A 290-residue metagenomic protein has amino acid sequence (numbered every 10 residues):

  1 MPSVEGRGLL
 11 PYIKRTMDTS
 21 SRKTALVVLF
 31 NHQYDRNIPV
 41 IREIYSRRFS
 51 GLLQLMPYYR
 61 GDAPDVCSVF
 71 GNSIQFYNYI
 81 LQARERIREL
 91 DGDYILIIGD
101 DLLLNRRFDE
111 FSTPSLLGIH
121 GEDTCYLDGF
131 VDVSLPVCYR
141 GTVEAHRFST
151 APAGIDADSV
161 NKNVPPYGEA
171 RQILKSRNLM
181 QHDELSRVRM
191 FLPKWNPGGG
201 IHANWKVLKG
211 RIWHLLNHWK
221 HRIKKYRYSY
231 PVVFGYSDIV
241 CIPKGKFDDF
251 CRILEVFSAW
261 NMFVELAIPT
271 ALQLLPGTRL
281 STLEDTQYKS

Functional and structural regions predicted by a protein language model:
M1-V40: N-proximal low-complexity "stem/linker" segments adjacent to membrane-targeting elements
T19-A25, Y45-L55, A63-V66, D93: Short loop->beta transition adjacent to catalytic acidic/histidine clusters or analogous donor-positioning motifs
P39-E43, P57, F108-F111, D285: Short coil/turn segments at secondary-structure boundaries
R42-R48, E85-E89, E110-H120, L274-P276: Short, surface-exposed basic-aromatic patches at helix termini and helix-loop junctions that form
L55-I98, L103-P114: Active-site-proximal specificity loops/subdomain of glycosyltransferases
M56-P57, G129-V131, L283-Q287: Acidic carboxylate-rich catalytic motifs and surrounding loops in phosphoryl-/glycosyl-chemistry enzymes
L103-V256, N261: Conserved catalytic core of nucleotide-sugar-dependent glycosyltransferases
S258, T270-E284: Catalytic donor-sugar/metal-binding loop of nucleotide-sugar-dependent glycosyltransferases
